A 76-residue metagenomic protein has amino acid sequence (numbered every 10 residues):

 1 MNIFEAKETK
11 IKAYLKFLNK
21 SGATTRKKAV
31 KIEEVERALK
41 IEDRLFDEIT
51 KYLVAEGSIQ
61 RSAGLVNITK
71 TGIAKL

Functional and structural regions predicted by a protein language model:
M1-T24: Short alpha-helical segments that sit at the start of domains
F4-I11, K31, G64-L76: Short, cationic-aromatic polyanion-contact patches
T24-A38: Short acidic, hydrophobic short linear motifs in intrinsically disordered regions
K40-A55: Short amphipathic alpha-helical interaction segments
V54-G64: A short, conserved structural fragment
